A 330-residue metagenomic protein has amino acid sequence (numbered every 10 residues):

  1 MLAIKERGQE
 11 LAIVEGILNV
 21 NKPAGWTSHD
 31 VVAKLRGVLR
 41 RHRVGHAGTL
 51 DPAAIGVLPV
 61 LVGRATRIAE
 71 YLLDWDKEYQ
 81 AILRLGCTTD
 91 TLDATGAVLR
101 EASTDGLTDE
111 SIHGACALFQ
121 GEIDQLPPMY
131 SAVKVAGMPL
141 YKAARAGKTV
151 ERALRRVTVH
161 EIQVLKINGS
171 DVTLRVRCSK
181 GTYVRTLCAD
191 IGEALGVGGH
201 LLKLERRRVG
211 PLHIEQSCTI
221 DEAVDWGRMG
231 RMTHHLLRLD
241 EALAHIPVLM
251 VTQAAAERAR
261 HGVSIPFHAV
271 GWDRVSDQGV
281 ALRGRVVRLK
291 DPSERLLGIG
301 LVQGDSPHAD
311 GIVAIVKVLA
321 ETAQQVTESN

Functional and structural regions predicted by a protein language model:
M1-V20, H29-H46, L50, A54 (+2 more regions): Accessory RNA 3′-end/elbow-binding domains used by RNA modification enzymes
L2-C218, G298-I299, H308: RNA pseudouridine synthases
